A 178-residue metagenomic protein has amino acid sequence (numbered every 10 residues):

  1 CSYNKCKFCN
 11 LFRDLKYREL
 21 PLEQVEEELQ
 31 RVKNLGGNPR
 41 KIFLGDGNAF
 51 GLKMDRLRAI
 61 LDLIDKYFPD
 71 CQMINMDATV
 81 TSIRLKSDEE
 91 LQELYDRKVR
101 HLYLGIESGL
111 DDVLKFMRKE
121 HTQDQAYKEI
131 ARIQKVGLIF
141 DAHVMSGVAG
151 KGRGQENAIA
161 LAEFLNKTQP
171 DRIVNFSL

Functional and structural regions predicted by a protein language model:
C1, C9, V25, L44 (+3 more regions): Conserved, mostly hydrophobic/aromatic
C1-E27: Canonical Radical SAM [4Fe-4S] cluster-binding loop centered on the CxxxCxxC motif and its immediate flanking residues
K5, N10, K98, G137 (+1 more regions): Conserved functional loop/turn residues at catalytic and ligand-binding sites
F12-D14, G45-G47, T79, M145-G147: Short strand-loop junctions, especially beta-strand C-caps/beta-turns that link beta-sheets to coils or alpha-helices
K16-L22, D77-R84, A149-E156: Active-site mouth loops of central-metabolism enzymes
V25, L85-E93, E156-F164: Short, acidic/polar
N34-K135: Conserved SAM/AdoMet-binding glycine-rich loop
H101, D124-L178: Conserved C-terminal portion of the radical SAM core fold that forms the substrate/S-adenosylmethionine-binding
